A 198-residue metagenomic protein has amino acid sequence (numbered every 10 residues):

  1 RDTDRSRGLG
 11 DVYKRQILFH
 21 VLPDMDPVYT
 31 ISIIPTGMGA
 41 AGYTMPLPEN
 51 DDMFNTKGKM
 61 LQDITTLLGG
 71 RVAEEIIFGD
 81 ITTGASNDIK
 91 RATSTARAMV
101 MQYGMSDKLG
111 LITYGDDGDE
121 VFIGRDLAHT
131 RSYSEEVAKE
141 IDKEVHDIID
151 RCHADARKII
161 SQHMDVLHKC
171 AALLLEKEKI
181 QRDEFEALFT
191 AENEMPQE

Functional and structural regions predicted by a protein language model:
D2-Y13: Single conserved hydrophobic/aromatic residue that forms the stacking wall/gate of nucleotide- or nucleobase-binding
Q16-E198: Soluble catalytic regions of large protease machineries
